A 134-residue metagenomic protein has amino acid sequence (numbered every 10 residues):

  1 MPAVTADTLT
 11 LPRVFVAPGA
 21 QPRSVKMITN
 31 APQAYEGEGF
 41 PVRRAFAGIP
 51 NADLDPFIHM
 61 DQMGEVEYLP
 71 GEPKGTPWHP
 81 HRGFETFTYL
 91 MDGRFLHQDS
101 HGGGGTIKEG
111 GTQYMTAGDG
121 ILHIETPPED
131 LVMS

Functional and structural regions predicted by a protein language model:
P2-R44: Hydrophobic alpha-helical membrane-insertion signals
A34-M91: A short glycine-rich, His/Asp/Glu-containing loop-to-beta-strand
P50-A52, R82, T106-I107, L131-M133: Solvent-exposed alpha-helices and their adjacent loops that cap or buttress functional pockets in soluble metabolic
H79-H81, H97, H123-I124: Histidine-centered active-site/metal-ligand motif
M91-Q98: Short, structured beta-strand/loop micro-motifs enriched in basic residues and often containing a Trp
R94, Y114, G120: Winged helix-turn-helix DNA-binding recognition segment
Q98-T116: Short acidic-glycine-tyrosine-enriched beta hairpin
A117-S134: Ligand-binding loop in jelly-roll beta-barrel domains
